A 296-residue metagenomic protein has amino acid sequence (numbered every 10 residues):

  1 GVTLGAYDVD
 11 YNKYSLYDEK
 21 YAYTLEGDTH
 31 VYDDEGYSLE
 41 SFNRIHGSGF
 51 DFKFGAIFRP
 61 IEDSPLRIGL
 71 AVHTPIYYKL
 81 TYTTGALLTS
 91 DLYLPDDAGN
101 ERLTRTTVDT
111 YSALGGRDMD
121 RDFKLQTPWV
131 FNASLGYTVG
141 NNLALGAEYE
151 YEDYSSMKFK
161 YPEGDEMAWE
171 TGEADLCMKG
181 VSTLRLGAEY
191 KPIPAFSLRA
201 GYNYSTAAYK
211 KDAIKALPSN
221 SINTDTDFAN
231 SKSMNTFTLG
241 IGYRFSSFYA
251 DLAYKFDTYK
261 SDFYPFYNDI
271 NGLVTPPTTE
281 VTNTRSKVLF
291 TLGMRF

Functional and structural regions predicted by a protein language model:
G1-F296: Outer-membrane beta-barrel porins/channels
